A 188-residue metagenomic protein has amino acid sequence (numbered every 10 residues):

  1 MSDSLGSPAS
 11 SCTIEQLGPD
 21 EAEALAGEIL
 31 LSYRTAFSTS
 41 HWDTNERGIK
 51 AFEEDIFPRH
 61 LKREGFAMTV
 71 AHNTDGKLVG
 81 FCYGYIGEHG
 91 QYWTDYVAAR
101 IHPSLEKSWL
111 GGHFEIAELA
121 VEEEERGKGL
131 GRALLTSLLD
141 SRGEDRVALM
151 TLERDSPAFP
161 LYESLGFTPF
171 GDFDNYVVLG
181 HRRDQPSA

Functional and structural regions predicted by a protein language model:
S2-E54, M68-L78, I86, A188: Short amphipathic alpha-helix that is part of the acyltransferase structural core
D55-R59, S137-S141: A generic secondary-structure signal
F57-V70, G87-Y92, E115: A short helix-loop-beta-strand connector motif used in the catalytic cores of GNAT acetyltransferases and, in some
Y83-A120: Conserved acyl-donor/pantetheine-binding loop and adjacent beta-alpha core of acyl/acetyltransferases and related
K107-W109, F114-A133, R154-P160: Conserved glycine-rich acetyl-CoA-binding loop
V121-R126, L138-L139, G143, A148-F159 (+1 more regions): Conserved beta-strand-loop-alpha-helix junction that forms the acyl-donor binding cleft
Y162, F167: Conserved active-site tyrosine of GNAT-family acetyltransferases
